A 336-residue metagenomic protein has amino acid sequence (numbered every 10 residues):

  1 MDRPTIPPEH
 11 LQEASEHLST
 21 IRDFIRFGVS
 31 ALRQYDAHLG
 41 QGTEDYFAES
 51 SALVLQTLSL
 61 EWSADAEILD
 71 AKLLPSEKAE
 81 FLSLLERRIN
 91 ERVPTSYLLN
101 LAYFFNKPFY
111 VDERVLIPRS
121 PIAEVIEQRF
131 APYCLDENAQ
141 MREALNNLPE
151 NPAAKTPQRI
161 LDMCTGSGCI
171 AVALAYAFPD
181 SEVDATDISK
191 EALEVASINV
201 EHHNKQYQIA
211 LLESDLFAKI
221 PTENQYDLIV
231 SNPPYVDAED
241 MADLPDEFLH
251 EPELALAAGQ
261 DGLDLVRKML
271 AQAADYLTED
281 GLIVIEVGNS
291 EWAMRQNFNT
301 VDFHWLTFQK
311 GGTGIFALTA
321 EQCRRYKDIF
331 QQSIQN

Functional and structural regions predicted by a protein language model:
D2-F105: N-terminal auxiliary segments of SAM/dcSAM-dependent transferases
D2-S15, L145-P149, F316, E321-N336: A short, highly charged, low-complexity intrinsically disordered segment
L18, R22, F47, L74-P75 (+4 more regions): Short, solvent-exposed loop/helix junctions and linker helices that flank or host conserved functional motifs
L53, R92, I122, I170 (+3 more regions): Residue-level signal for inorganic ion chemistry
S59-L60, V115-L116, Y235: Active-site/binding-pocket entry motifs
I68-L69, A79-D180, K190-V195: SAM-dependent Rossmann-like transferase core, predominantly class I methyltransferases with a strong bias toward
D180-E182, T186-N336: S-adenosylmethionine
